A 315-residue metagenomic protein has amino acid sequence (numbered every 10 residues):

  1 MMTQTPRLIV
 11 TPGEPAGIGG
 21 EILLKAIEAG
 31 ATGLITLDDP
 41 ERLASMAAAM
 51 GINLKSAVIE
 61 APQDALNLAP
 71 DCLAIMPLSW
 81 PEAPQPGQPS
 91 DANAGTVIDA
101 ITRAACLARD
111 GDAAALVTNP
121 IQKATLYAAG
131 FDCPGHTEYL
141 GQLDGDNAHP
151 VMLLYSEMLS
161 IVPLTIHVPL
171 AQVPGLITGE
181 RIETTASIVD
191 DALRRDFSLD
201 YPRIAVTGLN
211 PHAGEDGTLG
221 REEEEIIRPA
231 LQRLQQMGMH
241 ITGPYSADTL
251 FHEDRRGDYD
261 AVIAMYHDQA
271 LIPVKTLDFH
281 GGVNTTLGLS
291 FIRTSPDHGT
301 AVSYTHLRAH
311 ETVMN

Functional and structural regions predicted by a protein language model:
M1-H136, E180-M265, Q269-V283, G288-T300 (+1 more regions): Contiguous, glycine/small-aliphatic-enriched amphipathic segments in soluble metabolic enzymes
D64, G141, P150-L153, R195-D196: A generic local secondary-structure boundary/capping motif
A128-V151: Glycine/threonine-rich beta-strand-loop-alpha-helix active-site module that forms ligand/phosphate-binding
Y139, M152, I161-P163, F291-R293: Conserved hydrophobic/aromatic beta-strand scaffold that supports enzyme active sites
L154-T184: Ligand-binding beta-strand-loop-alpha-helix segment within the catalytic cores of soluble metabolic enzymes
T305-T312: Conserved small/polar residues in nucleotide/adenosyl-binding loops
